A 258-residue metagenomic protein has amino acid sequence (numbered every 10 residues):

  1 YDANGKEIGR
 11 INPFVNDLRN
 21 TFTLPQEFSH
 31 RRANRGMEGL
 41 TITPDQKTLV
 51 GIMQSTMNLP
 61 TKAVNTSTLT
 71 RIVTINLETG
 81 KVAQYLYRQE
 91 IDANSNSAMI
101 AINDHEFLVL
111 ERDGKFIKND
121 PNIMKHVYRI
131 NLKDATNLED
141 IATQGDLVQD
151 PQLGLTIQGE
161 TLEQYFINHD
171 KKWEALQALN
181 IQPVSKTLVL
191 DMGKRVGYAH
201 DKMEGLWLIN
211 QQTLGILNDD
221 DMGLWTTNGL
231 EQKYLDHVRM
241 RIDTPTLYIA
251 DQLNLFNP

Functional and structural regions predicted by a protein language model:
Y1-P258: Sequence/structural signature of beta-propeller domains
